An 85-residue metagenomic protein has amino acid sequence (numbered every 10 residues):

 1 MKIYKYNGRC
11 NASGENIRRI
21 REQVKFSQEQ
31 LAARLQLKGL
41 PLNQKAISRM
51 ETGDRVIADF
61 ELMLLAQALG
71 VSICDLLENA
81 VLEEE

Functional and structural regions predicted by a protein language model:
M1-Q23, C74: A short, Lys/Arg-rich alpha-helix, primarily the initiator
K2-G8, Q67, D75-E85: Short, charged recognition helix plus adjacent turn of helix-turn-helix-like nucleic-acid-binding domains
E15, K25-F26, L42, I57-F60: Residue-level signal for the short linker/turn that defines the boundary of a DNA-recognition helix
E15-L37: Short basic helix-loop element that most often maps to the first helix and adjoining turn of HTH DNA-binding modules
I17, L31-A32, I47-M50, L76: Conserved hydrophobic/aromatic packing and binding residues within compact polymer-binding modules
L37-I57: Recognition helix of helix-turn-helix/homeodomain-like DNA-binding domains that insert into the DNA major groove
D54, A58-D75: DNA major-groove recognition helix of helix-turn-helix/homeodomain DNA-binding modules
